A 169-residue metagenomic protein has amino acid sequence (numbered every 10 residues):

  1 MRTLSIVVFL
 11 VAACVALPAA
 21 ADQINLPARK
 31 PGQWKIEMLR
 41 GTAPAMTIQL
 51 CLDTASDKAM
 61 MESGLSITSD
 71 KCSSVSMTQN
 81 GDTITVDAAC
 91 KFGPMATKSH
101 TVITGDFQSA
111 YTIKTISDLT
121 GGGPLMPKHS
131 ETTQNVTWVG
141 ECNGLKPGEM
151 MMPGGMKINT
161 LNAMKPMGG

Functional and structural regions predicted by a protein language model:
M1-I6: Positively charged n-region of N-terminal signal peptides that target proteins for export
D22-G169: Subset-of-secretome marker
